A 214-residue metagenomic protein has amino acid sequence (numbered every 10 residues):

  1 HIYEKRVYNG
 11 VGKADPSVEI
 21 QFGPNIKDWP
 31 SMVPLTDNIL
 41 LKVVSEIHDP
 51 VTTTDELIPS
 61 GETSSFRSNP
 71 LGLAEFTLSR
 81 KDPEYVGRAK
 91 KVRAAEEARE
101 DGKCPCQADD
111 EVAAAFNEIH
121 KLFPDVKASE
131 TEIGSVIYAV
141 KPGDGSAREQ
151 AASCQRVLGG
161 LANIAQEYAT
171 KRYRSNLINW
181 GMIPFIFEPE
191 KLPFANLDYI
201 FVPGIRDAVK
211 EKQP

Functional and structural regions predicted by a protein language model:
H1-P214: Fe-S-dependent hydro-lyases/dehydratases of central metabolism
